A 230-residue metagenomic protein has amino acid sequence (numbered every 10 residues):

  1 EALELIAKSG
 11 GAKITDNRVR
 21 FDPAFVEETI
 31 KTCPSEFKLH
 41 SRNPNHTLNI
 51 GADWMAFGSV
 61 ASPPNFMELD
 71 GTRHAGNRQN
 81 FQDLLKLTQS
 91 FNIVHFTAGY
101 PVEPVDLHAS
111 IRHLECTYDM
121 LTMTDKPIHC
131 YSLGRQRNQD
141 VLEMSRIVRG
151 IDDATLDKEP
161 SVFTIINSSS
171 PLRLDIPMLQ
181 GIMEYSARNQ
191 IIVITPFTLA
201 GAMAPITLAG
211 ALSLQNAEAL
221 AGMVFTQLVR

Functional and structural regions predicted by a protein language model:
E1-N80: Acidic/polar, glycine-rich intrinsically disordered N-terminal extensions of enzymes
T72-R230: Helix-rich catalytic cores of soluble enzyme domains
